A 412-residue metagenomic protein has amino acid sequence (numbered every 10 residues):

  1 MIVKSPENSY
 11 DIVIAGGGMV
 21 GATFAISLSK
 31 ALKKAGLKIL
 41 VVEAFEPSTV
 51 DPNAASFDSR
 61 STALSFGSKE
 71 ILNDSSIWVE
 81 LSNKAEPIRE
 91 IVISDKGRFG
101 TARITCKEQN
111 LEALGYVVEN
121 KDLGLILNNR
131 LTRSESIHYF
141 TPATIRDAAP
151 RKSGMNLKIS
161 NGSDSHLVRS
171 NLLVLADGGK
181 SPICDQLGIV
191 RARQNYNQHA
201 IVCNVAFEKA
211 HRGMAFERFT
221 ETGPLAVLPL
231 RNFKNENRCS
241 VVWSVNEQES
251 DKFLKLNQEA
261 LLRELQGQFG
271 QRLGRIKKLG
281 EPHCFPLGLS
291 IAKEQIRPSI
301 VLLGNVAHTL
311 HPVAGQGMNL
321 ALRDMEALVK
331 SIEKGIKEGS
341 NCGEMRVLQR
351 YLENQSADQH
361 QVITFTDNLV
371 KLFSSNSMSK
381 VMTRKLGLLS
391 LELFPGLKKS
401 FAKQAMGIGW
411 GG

Functional and structural regions predicted by a protein language model:
K4-V20, L40: Beta1/beta-strand and adjacent pyrophosphate-binding region of the FAD-binding site in flavoprotein oxidoreductases
S29-F57: Glycine-rich FAD pyrophosphate-binding loop
A54-K96: N-terminal FAD cofactor-binding segment of flavoenzymes
G67, K180-A215, V245-E249: Central beta-strand plus flanking loop segment that forms part of the substrate or channel wall within the catalytic
K84-Q186, Q194-H199: Conserved N-terminal helical subregion
E221-F285: Conserved FAD/dinucleotide-binding core of flavoprotein oxidoreductases
E294-P312: Short FAD-binding loop at a beta-strand-to-alpha-helix junction that anchors the flavin cofactor in diverse
K330-G412: C-terminal helical "tail/cap" subdomain of flavin- and related membrane-associated enzymes
